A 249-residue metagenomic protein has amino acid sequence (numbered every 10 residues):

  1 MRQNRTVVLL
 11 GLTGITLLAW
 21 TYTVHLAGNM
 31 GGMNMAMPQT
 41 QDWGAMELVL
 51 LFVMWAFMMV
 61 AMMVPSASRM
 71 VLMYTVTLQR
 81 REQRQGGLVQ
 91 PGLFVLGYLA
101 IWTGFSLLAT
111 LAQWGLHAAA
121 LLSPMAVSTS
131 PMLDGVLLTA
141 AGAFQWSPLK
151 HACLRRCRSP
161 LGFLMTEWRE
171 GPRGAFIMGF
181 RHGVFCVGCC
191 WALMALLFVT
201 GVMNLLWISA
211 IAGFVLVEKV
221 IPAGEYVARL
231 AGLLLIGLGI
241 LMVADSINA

Functional and structural regions predicted by a protein language model:
M1-F57, R80-Q83, H117, L121-T129 (+2 more regions): Histidine-/acidic- and/or cysteine-rich, low-complexity loops and terminal segments associated with membrane
R2-N4, F214-G237: Interfacial loop-to-transmembrane junctions
T13-L17, V49-A56, V60, G92 (+6 more regions): Hydrophobic, lipid-facing residues on alpha-helical transmembrane segments of integral membrane proteins
F52-L99: Juxtamembrane transmembrane-helix termini in multi-pass membrane transport proteins
V64, L138-H151, L216-V220: Transmembrane alpha-helical segments that form the membrane-embedded catalytic/substrate-channel core of multi-pass
V76-R80, A192-N204, G213-K219: Interfacial segments of multi-pass membrane proteins
S106-T110, F185, L238-A249: Hydrophobic alpha-helical transmembrane segments in multi-pass integral membrane proteins
F144-A152, G174-V202: Alpha-helical transmembrane segments of helical membrane proteins, especially in multi-pass transport, channel
